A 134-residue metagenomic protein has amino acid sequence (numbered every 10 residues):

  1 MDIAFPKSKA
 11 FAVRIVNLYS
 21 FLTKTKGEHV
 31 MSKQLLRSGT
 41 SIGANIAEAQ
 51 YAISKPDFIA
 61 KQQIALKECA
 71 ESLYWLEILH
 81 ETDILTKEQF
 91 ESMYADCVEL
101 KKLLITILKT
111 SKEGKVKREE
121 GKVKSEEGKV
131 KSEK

Functional and structural regions predicted by a protein language model:
M1-E48, A52-K134: Short, C-terminally biased terminal segments at protein or domain edges
